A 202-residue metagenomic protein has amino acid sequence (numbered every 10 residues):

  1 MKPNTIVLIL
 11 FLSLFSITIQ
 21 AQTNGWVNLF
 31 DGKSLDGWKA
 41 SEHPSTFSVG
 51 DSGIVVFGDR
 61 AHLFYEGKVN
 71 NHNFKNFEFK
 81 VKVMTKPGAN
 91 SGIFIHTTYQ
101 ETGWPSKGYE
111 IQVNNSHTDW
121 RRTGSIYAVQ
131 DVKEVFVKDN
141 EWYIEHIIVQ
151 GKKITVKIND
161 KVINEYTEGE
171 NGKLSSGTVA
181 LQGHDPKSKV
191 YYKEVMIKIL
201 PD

Functional and structural regions predicted by a protein language model:
M1-T23: Bacterial Sec-dependent N-terminal signal peptides
Q22-D202: Carbohydrate-interacting regions of secretory-pathway proteins
